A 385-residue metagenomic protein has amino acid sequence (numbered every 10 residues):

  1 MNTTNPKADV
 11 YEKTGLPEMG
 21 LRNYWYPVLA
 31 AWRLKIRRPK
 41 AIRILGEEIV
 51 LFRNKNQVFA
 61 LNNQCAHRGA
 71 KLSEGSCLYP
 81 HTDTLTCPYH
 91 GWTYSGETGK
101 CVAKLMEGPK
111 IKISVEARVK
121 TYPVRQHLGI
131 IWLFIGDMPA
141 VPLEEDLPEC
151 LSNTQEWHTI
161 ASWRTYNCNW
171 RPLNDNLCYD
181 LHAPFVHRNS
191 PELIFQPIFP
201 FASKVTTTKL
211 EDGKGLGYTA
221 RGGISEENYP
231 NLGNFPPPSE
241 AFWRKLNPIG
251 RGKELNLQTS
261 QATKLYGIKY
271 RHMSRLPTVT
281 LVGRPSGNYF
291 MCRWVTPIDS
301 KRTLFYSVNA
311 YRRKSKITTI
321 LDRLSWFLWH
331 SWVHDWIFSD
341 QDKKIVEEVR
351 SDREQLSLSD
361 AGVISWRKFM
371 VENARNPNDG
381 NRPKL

Functional and structural regions predicted by a protein language model:
N2-T14, A30-H158: Rieske [2Fe-2S] iron-sulfur-binding domain
T14-R22: Non-catalytic accessory segments flanking enzyme active sites
M19, Y26, W32: Flexible, active-site-adjacent loop/turn segments at secondary-structure boundaries
R22, R38, G129, Y289 (+1 more regions): Residues at beta-strand starts and edge strands
Y24, E47, K120, Y289-M291: Short beta-strand or tight-loop elements that sit immediately N-terminal to catalytic metal-binding acidic residues
L29-A30, N169: Helix N-cap / beta->alpha transition motif
P139-L385: C-terminal catalytic domain of Rieske-type non-heme iron oxygenases
